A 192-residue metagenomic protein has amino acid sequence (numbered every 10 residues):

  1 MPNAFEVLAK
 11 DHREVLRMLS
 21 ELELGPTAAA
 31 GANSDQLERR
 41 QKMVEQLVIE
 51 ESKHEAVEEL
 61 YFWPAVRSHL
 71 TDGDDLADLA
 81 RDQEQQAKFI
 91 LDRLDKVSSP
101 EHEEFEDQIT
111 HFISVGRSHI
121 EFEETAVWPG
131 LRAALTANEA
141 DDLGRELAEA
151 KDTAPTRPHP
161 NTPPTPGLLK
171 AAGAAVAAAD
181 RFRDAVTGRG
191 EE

Functional and structural regions predicted by a protein language model:
M1-E192: Small-residue-biased structural context
